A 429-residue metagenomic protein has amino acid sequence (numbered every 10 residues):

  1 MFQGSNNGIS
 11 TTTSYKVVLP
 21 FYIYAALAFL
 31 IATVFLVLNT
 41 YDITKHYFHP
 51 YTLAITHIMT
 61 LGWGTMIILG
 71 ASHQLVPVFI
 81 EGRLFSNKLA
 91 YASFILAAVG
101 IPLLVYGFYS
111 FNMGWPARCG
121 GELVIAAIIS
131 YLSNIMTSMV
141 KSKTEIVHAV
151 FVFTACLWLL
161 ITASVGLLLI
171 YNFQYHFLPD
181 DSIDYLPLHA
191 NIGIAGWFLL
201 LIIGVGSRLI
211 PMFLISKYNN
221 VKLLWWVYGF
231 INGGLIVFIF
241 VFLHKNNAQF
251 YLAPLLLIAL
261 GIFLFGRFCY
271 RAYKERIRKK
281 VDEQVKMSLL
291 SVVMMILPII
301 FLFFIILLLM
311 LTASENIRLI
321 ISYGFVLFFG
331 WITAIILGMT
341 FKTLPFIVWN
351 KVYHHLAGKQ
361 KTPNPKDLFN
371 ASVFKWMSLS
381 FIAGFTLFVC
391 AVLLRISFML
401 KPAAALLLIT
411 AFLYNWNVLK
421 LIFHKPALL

Functional and structural regions predicted by a protein language model:
M1-L429: Hydrophobic alpha-helical transmembrane segments of multi-pass integral membrane proteins
